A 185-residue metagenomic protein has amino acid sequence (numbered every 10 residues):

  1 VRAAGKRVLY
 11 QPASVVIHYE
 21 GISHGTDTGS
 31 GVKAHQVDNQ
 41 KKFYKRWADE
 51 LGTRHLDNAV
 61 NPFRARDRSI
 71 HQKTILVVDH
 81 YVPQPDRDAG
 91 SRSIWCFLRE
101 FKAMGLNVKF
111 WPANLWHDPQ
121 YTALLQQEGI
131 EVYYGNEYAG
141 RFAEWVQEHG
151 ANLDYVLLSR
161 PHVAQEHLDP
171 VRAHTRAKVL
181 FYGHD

Functional and structural regions predicted by a protein language model:
V1-I17: A short, conserved alpha-helix in the catalytic core of glycosyltransferases
A4, Y19, R46-E50, H174: Phosphate/oxyanion-binding loops and surfaces in catalytic or ligand/nucleic-acid-binding neighborhoods
V8, T28-T74: C-terminal, non-catalytic tails of nucleotide-sugar-dependent glycosyltransferases
G21-D27: Flexible, glycine-rich active-site loops centered on histidine and acidic residues that chelate a metal or position
R68-Y81, M104-G105: A short, charged/proline- and glycine-enriched loop that marks the coil->beta-strand transition at the N-terminal
Y81-R87, S91-E100, M104, K109-D185: Extended catalytic core of nucleotide-activated donor transferases of GT-like folds
